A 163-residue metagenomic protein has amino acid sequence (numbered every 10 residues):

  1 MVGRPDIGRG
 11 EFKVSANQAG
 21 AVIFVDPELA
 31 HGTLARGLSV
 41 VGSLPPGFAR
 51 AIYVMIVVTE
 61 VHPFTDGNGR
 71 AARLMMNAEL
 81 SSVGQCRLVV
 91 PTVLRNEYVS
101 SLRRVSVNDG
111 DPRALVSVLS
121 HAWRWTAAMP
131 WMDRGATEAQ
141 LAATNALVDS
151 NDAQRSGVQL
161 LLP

Functional and structural regions predicted by a protein language model:
M1-P163: FIC/Doc superfamily catalytic core
